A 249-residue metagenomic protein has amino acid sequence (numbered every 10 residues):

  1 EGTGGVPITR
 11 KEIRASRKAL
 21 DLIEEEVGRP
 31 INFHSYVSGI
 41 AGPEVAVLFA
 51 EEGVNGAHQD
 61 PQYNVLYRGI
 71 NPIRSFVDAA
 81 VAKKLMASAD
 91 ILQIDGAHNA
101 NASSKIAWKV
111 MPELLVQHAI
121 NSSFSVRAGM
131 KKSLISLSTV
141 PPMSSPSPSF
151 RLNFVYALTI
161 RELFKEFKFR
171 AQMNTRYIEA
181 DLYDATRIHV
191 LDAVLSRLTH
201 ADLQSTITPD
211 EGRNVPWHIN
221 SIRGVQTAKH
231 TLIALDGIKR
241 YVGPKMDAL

Functional and structural regions predicted by a protein language model:
E1-D202, T208, G212-W217, S221-D236: Helix-rich catalytic cores of soluble enzyme domains
I233-Y241, A248-L249: Catalytic-core signal marking the mid-to-C-terminal active-site face
